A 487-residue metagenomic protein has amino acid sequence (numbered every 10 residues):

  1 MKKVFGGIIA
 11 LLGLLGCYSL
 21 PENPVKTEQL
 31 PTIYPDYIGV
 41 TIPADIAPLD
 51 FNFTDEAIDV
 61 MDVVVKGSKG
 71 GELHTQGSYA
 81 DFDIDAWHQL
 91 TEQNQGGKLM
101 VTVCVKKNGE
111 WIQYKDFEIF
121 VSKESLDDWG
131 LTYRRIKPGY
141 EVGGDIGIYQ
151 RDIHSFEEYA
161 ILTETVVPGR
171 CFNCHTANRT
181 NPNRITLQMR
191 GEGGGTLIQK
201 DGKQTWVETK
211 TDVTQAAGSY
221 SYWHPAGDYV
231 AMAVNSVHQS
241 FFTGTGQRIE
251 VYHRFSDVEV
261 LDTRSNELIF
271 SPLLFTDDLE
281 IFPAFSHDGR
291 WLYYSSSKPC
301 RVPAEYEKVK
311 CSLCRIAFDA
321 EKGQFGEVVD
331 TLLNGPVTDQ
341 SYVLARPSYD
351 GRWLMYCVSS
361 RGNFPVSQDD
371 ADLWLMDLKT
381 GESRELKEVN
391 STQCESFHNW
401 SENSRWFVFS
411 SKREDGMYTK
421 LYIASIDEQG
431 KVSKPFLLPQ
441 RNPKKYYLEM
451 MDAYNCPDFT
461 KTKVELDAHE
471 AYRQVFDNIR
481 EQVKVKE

Functional and structural regions predicted by a protein language model:
M1-N23: Bacterial Sec-dependent N-terminal signal peptides
C17-E487: Sequence signature of WD/YWTD-type beta-propeller architectures
